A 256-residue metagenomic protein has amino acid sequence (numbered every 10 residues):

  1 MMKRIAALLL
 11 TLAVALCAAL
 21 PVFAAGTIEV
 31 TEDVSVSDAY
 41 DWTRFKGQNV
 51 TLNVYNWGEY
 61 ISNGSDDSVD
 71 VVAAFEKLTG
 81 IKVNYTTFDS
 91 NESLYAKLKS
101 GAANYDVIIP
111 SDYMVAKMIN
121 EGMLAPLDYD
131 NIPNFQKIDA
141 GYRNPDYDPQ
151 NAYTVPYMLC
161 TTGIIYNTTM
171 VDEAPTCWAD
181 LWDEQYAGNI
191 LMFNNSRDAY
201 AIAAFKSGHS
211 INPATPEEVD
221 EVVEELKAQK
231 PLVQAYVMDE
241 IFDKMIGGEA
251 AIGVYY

Functional and structural regions predicted by a protein language model:
M2-F23: Sec-dependent N-terminal signal peptides of Gram-positive bacterial secreted proteins and lipoproteins
G26-K117, D243: Early extracytoplasmic/lumenal segment of secretory-pathway proteins
N53-S68, N104-E249: Extracytoplasmic ligand-binding site segments that recognize negatively charged/polar headgroups
S90, D172-E173, Y255: Short, glycine/acidic-rich beta->alpha junctions
F193, G253-Y256: Short, conserved beta-strand edge motifs with alternating hydrophobic and charged residues
